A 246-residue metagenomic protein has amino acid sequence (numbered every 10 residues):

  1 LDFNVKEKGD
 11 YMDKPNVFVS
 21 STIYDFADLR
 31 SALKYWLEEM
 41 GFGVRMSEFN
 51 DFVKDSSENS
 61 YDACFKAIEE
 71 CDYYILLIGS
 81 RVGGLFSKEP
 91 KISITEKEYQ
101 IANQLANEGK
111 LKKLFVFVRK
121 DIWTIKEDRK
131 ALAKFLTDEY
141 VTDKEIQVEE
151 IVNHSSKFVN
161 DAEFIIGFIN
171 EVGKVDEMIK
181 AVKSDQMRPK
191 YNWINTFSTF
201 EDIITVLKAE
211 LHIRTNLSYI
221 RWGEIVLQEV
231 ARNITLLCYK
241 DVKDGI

Functional and structural regions predicted by a protein language model:
D2-I246: Conserved catalytic or regulatory cores that recognize and/or transform ribose-phosphate-containing ligands
